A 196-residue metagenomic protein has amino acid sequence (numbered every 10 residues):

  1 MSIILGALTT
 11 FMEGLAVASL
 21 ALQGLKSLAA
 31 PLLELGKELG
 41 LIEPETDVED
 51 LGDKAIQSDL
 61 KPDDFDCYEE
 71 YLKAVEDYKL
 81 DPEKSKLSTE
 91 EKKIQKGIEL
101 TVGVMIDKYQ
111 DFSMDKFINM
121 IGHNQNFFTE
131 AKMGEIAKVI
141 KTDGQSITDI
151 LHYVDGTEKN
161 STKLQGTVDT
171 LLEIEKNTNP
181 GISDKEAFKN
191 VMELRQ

Functional and structural regions predicted by a protein language model:
M1-I3, E193-Q196: Short acidic DE-rich linear segments
I4-L39: Membrane-active amphipathic alpha-helices enriched in small hydrophobic residues
L33-E186: Amphipathic, membrane-inserting segments
